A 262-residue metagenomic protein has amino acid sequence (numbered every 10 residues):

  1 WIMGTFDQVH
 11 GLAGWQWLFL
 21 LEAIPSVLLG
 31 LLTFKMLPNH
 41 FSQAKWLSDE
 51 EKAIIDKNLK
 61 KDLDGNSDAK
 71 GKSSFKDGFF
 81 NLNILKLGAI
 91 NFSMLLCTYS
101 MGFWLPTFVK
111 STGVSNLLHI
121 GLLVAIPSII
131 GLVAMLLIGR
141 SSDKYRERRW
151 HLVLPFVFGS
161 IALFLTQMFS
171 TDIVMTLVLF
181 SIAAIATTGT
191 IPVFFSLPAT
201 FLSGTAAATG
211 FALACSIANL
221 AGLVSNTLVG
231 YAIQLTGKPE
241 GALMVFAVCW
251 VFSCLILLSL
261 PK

Functional and structural regions predicted by a protein language model:
I2-G4, L29, T33, P106 (+2 more regions): Small-residue (Gly/Pro/Ala) motifs that create kinks and tight helix-helix packing interfaces
T5-A23, G230-C249: A membrane-interface helix-boundary motif in multi-pass transporters
G11-F75, S259-K262: Central mid-sequence intracellular linker of multi-pass
K76-G139, I191, F195, S225-N226: Extracytoplasmic gate region of multi-pass secondary transporters
A134-E147, I233-Q234: Helix-to-loop junctions at the C-terminal end of transmembrane segments in multipass secondary transporters
R146-L197: C-terminal transmembrane helical hairpin of 12-TM major facilitator-type secondary transporters
F201-K238, F246: A late C-terminal transmembrane helix in Major Facilitator Superfamily
